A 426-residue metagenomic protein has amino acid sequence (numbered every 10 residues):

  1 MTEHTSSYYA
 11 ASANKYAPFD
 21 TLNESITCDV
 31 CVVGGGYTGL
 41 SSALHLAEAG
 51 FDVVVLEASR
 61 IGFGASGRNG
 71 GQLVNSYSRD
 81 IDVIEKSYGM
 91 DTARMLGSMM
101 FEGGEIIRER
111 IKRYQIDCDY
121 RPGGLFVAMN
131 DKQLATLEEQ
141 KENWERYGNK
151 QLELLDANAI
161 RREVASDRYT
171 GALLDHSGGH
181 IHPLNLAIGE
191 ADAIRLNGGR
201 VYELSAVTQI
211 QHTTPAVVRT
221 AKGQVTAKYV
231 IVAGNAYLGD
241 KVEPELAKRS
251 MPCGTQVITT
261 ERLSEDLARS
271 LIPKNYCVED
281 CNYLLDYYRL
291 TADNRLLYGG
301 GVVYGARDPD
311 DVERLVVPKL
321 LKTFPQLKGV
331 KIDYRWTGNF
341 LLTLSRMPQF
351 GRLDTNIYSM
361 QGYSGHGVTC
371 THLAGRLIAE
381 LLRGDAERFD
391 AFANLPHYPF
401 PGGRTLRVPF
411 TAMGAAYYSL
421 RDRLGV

Functional and structural regions predicted by a protein language model:
M1-V30: Extreme N-terminal leader/targeting segments of oxidoreductases
T2-S12, R79-E85, I106-G123, A128-G189: Flavin (FAD/FMN) cofactor-binding and adjacent substrate-gating region of FAD-dependent oxidoreductase domains
C28-V55: N-terminal Rossmann-like FAD-binding beta1-loop-alpha1 element of flavoenzymes
E48-R68: Glycine-rich FAD pyrophosphate-binding loop
R68-S98: Glycine-rich active-site loop/strand segments that organize a redox cofactor
E105, R113-R121, V207, G223-E265 (+1 more regions): Active-site substrate-recognition segment that forms the wall of the catalytic cavity or substrate channel
E142-N143, R168-K228: Helical element adjacent to the flavin cofactor pocket in flavoenzyme catalytic cores
A306-D308, E313-R423: C-terminal catalytic lobe of FAD-dependent flavoproteins
